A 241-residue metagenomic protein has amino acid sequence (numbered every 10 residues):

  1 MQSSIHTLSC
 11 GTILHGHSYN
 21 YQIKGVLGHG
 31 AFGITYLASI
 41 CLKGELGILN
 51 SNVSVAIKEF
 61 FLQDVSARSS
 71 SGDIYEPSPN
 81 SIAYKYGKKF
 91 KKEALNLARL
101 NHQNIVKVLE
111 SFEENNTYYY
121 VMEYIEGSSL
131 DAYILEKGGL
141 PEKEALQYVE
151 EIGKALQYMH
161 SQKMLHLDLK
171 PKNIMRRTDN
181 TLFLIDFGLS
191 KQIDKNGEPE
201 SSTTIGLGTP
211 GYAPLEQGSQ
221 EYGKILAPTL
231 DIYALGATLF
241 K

Functional and structural regions predicted by a protein language model:
S69-R99: AlphaC helix of the eukaryotic protein kinase fold
S111: Activation-segment/catalytic-loop signature of the eukaryotic protein kinase fold
N115-S129, Y133: Conserved short submotifs of the Hanks-type protein kinase catalytic core that shape the nucleotide-binding pocket
Y148-V149: Activation segment signature within eukaryotic-like protein kinase domains
I152-M164: Protein kinase catalytic-loop region centered on the HRD/HxD motif
S201-Q217: Conserved activation segment of eukaryotic-like protein kinases, specifically the C-terminal portion of the activation
